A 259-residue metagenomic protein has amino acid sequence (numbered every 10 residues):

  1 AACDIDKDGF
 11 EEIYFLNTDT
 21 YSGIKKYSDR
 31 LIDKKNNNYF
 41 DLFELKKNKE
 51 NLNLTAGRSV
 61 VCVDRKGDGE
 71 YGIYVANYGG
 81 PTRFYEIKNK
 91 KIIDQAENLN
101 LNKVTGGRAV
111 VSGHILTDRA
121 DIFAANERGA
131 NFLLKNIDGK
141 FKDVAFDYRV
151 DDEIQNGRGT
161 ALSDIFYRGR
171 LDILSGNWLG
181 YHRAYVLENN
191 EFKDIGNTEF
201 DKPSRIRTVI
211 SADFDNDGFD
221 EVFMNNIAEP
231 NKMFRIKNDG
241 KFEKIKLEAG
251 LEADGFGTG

Functional and structural regions predicted by a protein language model:
A1-G259: Acidic, glycine/proline-rich Ca2+-coordinating loop motifs
